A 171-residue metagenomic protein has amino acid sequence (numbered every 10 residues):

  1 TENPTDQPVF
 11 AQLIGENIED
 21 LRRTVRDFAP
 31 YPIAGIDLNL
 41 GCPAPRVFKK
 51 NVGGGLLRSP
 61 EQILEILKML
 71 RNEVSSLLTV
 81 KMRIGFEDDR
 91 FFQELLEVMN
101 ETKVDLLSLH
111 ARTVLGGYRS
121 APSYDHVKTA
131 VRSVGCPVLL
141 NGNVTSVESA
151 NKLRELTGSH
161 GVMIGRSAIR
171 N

Functional and structural regions predicted by a protein language model:
T1-N171: Flavin-dependent oxidoreductase catalytic cores
